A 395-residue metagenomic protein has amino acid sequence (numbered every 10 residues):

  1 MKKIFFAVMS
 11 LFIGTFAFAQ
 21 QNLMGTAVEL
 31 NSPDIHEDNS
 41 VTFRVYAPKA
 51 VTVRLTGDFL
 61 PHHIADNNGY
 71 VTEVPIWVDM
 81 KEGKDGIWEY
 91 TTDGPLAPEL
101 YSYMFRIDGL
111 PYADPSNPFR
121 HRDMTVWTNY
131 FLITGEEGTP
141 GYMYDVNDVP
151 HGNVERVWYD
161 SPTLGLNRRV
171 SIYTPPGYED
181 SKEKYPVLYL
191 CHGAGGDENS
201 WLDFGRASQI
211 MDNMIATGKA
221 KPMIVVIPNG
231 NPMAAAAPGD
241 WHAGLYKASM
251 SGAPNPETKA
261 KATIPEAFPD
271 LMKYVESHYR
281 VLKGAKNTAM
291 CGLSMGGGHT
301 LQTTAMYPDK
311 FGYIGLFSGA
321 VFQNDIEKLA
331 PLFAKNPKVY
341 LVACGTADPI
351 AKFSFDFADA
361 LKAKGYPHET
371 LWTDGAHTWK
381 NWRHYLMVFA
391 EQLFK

Functional and structural regions predicted by a protein language model:
M1-Q21: Bacterial Sec-dependent N-terminal signal peptides
V8-M9, G14-T15, T26, P33 (+2 more regions): Low-complexity, intrinsically disordered/propeptide-like segments
Q21-N39: N-terminal edge beta-strand
I35-W77, K81-K395: Non-catalytic cap/lid and distal C-terminal segments of serine-dependent acyl enzymes
